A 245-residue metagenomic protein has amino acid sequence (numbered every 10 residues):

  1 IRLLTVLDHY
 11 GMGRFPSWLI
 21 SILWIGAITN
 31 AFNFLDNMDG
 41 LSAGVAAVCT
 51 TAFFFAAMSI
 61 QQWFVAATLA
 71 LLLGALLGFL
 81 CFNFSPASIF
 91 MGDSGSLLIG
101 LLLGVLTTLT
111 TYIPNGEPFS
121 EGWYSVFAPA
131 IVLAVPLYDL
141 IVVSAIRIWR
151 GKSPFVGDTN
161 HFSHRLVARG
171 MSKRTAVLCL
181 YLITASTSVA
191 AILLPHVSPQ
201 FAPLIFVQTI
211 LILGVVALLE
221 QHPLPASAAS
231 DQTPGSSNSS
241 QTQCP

Functional and structural regions predicted by a protein language model:
I1, I20-N30, A46-A52, L73: Membrane-embedded alpha-helical core segments of multi-pass
I1-M12, Y112-N115: Transmembrane alpha-helix boundary signature
D8-I22, Q61-G74: Structural signature of hydrophobic alpha-helical transmembrane segments
G11, L23, N30, P154-F162: Juxtamembrane loop-helix boundary motifs flanking transmembrane segments in multi-pass membrane proteins
A31, L41-S42: Conserved PLP phosphate-binding loop immediately N-terminal to the Schiff-base lysine helix in PLP-dependent enzymes
F32-N33, P195: Helix-capping/transition residues at the boundaries of transmembrane alpha-helices and the short helical linkers
S42-G235, C244: Alpha-helical transmembrane segments
